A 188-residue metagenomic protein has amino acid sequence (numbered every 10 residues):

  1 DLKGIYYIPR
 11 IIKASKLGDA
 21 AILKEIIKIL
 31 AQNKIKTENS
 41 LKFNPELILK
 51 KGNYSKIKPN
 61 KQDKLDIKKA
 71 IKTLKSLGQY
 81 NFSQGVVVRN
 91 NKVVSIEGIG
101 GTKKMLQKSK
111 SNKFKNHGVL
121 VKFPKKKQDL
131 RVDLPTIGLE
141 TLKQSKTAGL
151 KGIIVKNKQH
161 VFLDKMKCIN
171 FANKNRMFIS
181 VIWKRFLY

Functional and structural regions predicted by a protein language model:
D1-G4, I27, D164-I169: Short Gly/Thr/Asp-enriched flexible loops that form oxyanion-binding sites at enzyme active sites
D1-Y7, K16-A20, A31-K146, V155 (+1 more regions): Conserved mixed alpha/beta catalytic, RNA-binding, or beta-rich assembly cores of soluble enzyme, regulatory
R10: Charged, glycine-enriched surface loops/patches that mediate electrostatic binding to polyanionic ligands
K143-Y188: C-terminal binding/interaction regions
